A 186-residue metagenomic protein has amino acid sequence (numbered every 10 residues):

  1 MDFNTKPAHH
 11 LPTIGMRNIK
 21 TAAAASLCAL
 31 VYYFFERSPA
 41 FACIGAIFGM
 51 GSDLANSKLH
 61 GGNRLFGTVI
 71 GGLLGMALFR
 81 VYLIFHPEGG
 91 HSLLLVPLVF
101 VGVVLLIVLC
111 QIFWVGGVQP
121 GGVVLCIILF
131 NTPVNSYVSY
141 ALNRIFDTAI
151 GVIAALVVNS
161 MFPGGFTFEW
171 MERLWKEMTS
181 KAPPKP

Functional and structural regions predicted by a protein language model:
M1-L125, F130-P186: Alpha-helical transmembrane segments and their membrane-interface boundaries that form or gate the permeation pathway
